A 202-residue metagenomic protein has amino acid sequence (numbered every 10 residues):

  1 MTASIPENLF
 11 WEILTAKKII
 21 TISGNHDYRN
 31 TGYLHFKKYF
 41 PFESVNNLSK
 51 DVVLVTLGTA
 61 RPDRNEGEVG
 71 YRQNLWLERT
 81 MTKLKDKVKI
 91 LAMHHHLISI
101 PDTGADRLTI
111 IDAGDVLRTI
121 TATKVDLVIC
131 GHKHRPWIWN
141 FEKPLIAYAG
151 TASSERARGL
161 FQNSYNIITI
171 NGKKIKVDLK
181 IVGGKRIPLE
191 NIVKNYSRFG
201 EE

Functional and structural regions predicted by a protein language model:
M1, N25-G32, P62-N65, H96-P101 (+2 more regions): Active-site environment of divalent metal-dependent phosphoester hydrolases
A3-K83, D115-T121, S164-I167: Extended active-site neighborhood of metal-dependent phosphoesterases/phosphodiesterases
K18-I20, A105-K176: Conserved beta-sheet core of the metallophosphoesterase superfamily
S23-N25, M93-H95, L179: A cross-domain feature marking catalytic cores of carbohydrate-active enzymes and several ubiquitous metabolic/repair
D51-R61, I90-M93, L145-T151, D178: Active-site-proximal beta-strand elements of phosphoester/diester hydrolases
T59, H95, A149-T151, I170 (+1 more regions): Active-site donor-binding loop signature of nucleotide-sugar glycosyltransferases
L84-D102: Short acidic, glycine-rich surface-loop motifs adjacent to enzyme active sites
I170-E202: A short C-terminal boundary segment appended to hydrolase-like catalytic domains
